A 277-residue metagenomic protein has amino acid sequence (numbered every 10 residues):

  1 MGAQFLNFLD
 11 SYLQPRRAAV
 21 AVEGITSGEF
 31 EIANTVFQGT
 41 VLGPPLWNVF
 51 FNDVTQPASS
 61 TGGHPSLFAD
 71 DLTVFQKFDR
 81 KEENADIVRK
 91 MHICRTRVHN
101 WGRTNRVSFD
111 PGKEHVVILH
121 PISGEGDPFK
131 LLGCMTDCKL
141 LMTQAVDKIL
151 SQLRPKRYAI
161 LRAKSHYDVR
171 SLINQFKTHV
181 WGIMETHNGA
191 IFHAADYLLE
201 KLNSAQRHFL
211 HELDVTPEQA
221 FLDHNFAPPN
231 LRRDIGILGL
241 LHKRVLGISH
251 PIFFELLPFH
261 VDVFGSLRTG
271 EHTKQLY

Functional and structural regions predicted by a protein language model:
M1, N34-T35, T73-H99, R103 (+1 more regions): Catalytic palm subdomain of template-directed nucleic-acid polymerases, centered on the conserved carboxylate motif
M1-F37: Conserved pre-catalytic core of RNA-dependent polymerases
L9, G39, V54, D70-L72 (+9 more regions): Mobile genetic element proteins and their domesticated derivatives, centered on retroelements and DNA transposons
T26, I93, N100, T104-K130: Short, conserved micro-motifs composed of acidic
P44-D79: Active-site palm subdomain of RNA-directed nucleic acid polymerases
R97, G112, G182-L199: Charged boundary/loop elements
G126-I191: Basic, alpha-helical interaction scaffolds
Y197-Y277: Short linear motifs embedded in intrinsically disordered, charge-biased segments
